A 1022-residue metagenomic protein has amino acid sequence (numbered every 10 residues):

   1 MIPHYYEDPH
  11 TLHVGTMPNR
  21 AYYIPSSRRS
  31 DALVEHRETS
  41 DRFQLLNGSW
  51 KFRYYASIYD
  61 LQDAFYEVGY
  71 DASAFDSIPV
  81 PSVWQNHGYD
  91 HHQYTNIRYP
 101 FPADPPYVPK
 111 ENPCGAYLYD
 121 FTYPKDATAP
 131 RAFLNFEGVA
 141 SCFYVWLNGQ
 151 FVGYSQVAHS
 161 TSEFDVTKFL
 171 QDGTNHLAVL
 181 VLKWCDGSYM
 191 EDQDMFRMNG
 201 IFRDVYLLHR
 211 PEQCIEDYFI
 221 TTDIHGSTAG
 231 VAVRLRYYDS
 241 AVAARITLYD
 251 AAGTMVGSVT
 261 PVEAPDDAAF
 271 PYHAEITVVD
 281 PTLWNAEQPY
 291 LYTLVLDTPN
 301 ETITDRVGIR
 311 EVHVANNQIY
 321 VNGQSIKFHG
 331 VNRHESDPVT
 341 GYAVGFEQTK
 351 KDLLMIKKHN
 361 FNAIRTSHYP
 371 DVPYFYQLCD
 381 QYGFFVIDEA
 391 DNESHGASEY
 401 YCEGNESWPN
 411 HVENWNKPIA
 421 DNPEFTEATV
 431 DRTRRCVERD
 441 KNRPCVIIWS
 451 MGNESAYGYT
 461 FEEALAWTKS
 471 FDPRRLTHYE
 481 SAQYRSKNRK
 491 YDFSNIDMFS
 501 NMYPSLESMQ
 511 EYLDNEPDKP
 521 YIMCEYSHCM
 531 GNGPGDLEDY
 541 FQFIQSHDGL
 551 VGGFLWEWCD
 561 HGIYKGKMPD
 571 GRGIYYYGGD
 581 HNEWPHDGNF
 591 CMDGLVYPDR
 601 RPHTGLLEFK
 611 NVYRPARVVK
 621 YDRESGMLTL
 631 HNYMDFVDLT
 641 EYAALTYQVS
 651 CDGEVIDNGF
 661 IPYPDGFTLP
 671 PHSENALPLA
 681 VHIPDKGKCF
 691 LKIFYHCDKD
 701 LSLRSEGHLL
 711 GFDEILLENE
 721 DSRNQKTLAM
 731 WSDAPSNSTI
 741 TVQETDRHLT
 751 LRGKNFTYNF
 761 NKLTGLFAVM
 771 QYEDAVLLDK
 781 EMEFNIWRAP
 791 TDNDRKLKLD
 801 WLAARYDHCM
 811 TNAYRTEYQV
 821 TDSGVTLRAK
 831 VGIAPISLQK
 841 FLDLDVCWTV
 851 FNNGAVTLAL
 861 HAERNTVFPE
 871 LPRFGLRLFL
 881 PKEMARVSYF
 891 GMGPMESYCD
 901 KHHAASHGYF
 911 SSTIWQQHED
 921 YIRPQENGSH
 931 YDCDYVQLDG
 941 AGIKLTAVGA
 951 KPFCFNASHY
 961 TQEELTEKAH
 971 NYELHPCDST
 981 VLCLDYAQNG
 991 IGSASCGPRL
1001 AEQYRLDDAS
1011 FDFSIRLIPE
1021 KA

Functional and structural regions predicted by a protein language model:
M1-E38, D90, T95, Y189 (+3 more regions): Extended substrate-binding grooves/exosites of carbohydrate-active enzymes
M1-H13, H36-R37, K51-Y55, V83-H91 (+5 more regions): Accessory beta-strand-rich segments of carbohydrate-active enzymes
Q85-N86, K183, N285, A680-G687 (+1 more regions): Beta-strand/loop-rich accessory regions of lumenal/periplasmic or secreted enzymes, predominantly carbohydrate-active
N86, H91, R98-Y107, Q156 (+7 more regions): An acidic-aromatic loop/edge-strand motif
L147, T228-E263, M627-I661, G687-H696: Beta-strand-rich binding/interaction modules
Q171-T174, R234-H313, D685-K726, D733-P735: Extended acidic/polar, glycine-enriched regions that form or flank non-catalytic beta-rich accessory modules
Q193-C214, D570-T629, Y633-E654, G666-T668 (+8 more regions): Catalytic cores of secreted or luminal carbohydrate-active enzymes
P261-V279, G653-K686: Intrinsically disordered, low-complexity Pro/Gly/Ser/Thr-rich segments with frequent PxxP/GP/PP motifs and embedded
